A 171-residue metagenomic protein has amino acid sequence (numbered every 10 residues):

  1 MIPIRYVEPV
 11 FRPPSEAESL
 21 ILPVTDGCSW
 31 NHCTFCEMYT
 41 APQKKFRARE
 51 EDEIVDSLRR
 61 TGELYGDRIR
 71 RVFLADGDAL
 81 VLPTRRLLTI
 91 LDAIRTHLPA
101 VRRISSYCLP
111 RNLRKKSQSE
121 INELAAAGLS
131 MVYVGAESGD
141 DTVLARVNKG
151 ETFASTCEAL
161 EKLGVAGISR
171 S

Functional and structural regions predicted by a protein language model:
M1-V7: A broadly conserved sequence feature marking short terminus-proximal activation segments in nucleic acid-centric
E8-D56: Canonical Radical SAM [4Fe-4S] cluster-binding loop centered on the CxxxCxxC motif and its immediate flanking residues
H32, L58, G62-Y65: Short amphipathic alpha-helical segments enriched in hydrophobics
E53-R60, E158: A non-catalytic, amphipathic alpha-helix used as a structural packing/dimerization or gating element in enzyme scaffolds
G62-E158, V165: Conserved SAM/AdoMet-binding glycine-rich loop
K162-L163, I168-S171: A contiguous binding-surface segment within folded domains or other stable secondary-structure elements
